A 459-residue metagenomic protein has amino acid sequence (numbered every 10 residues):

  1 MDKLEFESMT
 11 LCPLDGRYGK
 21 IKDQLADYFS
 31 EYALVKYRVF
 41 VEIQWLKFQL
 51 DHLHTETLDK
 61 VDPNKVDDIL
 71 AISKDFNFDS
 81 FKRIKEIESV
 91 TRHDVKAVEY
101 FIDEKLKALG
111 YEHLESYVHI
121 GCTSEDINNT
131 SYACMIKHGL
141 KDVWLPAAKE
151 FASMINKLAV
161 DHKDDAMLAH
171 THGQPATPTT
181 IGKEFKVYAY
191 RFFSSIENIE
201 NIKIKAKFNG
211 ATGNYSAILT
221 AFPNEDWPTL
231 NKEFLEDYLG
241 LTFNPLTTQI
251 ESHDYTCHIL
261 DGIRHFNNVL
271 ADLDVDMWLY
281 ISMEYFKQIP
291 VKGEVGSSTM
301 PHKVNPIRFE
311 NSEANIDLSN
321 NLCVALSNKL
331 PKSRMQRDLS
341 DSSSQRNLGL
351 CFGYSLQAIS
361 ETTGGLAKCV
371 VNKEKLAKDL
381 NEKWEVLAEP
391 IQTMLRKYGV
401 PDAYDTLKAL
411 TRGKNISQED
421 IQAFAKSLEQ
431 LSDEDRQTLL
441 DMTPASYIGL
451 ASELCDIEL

Functional and structural regions predicted by a protein language model:
D2-Y215, F222, D226-E233, G296 (+7 more regions): A helix-coil-helix interface module used to build multimeric assemblies and to scaffold catalytic/cofactor sites
D2-Y37, V41, I87-R92, E284-F286 (+1 more regions): Glycine-rich cofactor/substrate-binding loops
Q44-Q49, F101, K105, G139 (+15 more regions): Generic, well-ordered alpha-helical scaffold segments in large soluble proteins
S124, L219-P223, Y238, F243-I250 (+3 more regions): A structural signal for small-residue-enriched, beta-sheet-centric alpha/beta enzyme cores and oligomeric scaffold folds
K137-L145, K149, K186-A189, F193 (+6 more regions): Short amphipathic alpha-helical segments with heptad-repeat character
D161-D165, N198-N201, K205, G240-P245 (+5 more regions): Conserved helix-loop functional segments at active or binding sites
F222-I316: Acidic, glycine-rich loop-and-beta core segments that form the ion-binding/anion-interacting portion of active sites
